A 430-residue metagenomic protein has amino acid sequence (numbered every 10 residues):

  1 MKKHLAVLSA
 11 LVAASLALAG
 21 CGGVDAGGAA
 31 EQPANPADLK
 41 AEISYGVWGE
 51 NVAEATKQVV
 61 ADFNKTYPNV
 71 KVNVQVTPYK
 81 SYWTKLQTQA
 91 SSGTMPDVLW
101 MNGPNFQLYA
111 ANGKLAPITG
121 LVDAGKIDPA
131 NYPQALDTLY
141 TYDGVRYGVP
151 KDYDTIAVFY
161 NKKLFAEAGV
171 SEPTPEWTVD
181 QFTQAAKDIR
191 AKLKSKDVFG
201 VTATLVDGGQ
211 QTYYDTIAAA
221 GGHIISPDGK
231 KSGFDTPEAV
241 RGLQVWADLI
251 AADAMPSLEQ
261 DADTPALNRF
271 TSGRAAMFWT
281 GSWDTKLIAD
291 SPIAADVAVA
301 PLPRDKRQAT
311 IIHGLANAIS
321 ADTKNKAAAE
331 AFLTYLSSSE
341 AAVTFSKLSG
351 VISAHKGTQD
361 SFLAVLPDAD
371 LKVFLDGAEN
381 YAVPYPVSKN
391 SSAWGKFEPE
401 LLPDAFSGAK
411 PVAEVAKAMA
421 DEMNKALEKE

Functional and structural regions predicted by a protein language model:
M1-I43, K65, D421-E430: Short, low-complexity disordered leader/linker segments with a strong preference for bacterial N-terminal type II
D62-N131, E167-G169, R269, A276-M277 (+2 more regions): Extracytoplasmic "Venus flytrap"/periplasmic binding protein-like
G103-T155, A294-A298, L363-P367: Hinge/lid segment of periplasmic solute-binding proteins
L139, L348-K396: Long, aromatic- and glycine/proline-rich binding clefts that accommodate carbohydrate-like moieties
V145-K151, I156, A166, D180-S232 (+2 more regions): Extracytoplasmic/periplasmic solute-binding protein
A166-E167, E172, A251-A254, N380-E430: Conserved C-terminal helix/tail region of periplasmic/extracytoplasmic solute-binding proteins
A168, Q244, D248-A252, A289-V351 (+2 more regions): Extracytoplasmic/periplasmic substrate-recognition and gating elements
A186-K187, G229-E259: Glycine-centered hinge/linker elements that transmit conformational signals in sensory and ligand-binding systems
